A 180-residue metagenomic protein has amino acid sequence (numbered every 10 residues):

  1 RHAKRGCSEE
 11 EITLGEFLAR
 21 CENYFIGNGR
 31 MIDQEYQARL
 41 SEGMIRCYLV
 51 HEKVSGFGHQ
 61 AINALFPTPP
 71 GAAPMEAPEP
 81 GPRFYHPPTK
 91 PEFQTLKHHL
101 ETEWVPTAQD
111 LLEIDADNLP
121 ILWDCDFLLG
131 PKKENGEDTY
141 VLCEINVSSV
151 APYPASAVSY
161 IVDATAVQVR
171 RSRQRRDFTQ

Functional and structural regions predicted by a protein language model:
R1-D115, D126-E134, D138: Phosphate-binding site of ATP-dependent enzymes
H98, E113-P120, D124, L129-Q180: C-terminal active-site "lid" helix and adjoining low-complexity regulatory extension at the edge of ATP-using catalytic
